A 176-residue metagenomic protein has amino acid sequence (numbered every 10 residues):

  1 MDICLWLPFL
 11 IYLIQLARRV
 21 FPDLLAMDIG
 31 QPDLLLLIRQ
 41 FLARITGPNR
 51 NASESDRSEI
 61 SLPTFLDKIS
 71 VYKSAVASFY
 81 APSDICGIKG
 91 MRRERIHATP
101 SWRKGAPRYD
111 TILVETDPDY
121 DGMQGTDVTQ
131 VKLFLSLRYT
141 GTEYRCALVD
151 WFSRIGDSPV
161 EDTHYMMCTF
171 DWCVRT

Functional and structural regions predicted by a protein language model:
M1-T176: Terminal interaction-prone segments of large eukaryotic proteins
